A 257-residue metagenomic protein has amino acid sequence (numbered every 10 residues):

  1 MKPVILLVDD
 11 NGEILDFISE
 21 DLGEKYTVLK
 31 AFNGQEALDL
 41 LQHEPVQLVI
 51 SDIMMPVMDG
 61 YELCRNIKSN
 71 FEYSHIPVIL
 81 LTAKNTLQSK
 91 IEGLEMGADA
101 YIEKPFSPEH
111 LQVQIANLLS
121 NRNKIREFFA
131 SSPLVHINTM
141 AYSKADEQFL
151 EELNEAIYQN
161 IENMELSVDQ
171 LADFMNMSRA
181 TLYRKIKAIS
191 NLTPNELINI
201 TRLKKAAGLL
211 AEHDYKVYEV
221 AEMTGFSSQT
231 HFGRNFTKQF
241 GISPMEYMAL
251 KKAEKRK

Functional and structural regions predicted by a protein language model:
G12-L29, R184, I189: Two-component/phosphorelay signaling modules centered on CheY-like receiver
K30-L48: Acidic, metal-coordinating helix/loop segments flanking the phosphotransfer/catalytic sites of two-component signaling
M55: Receiver (REC) domain active-site loop signature in two-component systems and cognate sites in sensor histidine kinases
F106-I115: C-terminal output helix
A188-S227, L250-K257: Terminal helix-turn-helix DNA-binding modules in bacterial transcription factors
R234-K257: …primarily DNA-binding HTH/wHTH and HhH modules…
